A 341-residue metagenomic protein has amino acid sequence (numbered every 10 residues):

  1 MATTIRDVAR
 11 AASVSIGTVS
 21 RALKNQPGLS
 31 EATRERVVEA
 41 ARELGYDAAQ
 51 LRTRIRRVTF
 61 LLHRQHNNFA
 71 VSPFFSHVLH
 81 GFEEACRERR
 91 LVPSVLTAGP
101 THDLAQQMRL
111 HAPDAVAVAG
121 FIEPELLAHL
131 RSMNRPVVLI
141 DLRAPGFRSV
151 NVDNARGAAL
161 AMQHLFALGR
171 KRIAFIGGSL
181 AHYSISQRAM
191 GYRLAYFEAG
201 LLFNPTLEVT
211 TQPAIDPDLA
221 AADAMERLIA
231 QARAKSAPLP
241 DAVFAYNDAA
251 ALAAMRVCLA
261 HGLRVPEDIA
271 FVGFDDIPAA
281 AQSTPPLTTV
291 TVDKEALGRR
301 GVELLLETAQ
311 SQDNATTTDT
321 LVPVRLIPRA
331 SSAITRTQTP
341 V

Functional and structural regions predicted by a protein language model:
M1-R54, R336, V341: N-terminal helix-turn-helix DNA-binding module of bacterial transcription factors
A11, E43-L44, A48, R64 (+3 more regions): Bacterial carbohydrate/catabolite-sensing allosteric modules
R54-H102: Helix-turn-helix/homeodomain-like alpha-helical modules used for DNA recognition and transcription-factor dimerization
T97-H102, A119-P124, A249: Short beta->alpha connector loops
D103-A105, E125-L126, A220, A224: Short acidic active-site motifs
R109-A115, S236-D241: Short acidic/histidine-rich motifs immediately flanking catalytic phosphotransfer sites in two-component signaling
A117-E125, L142-G146: Acidic, Gly/Pro-rich loop/turn segments at junctions of secondary structure
